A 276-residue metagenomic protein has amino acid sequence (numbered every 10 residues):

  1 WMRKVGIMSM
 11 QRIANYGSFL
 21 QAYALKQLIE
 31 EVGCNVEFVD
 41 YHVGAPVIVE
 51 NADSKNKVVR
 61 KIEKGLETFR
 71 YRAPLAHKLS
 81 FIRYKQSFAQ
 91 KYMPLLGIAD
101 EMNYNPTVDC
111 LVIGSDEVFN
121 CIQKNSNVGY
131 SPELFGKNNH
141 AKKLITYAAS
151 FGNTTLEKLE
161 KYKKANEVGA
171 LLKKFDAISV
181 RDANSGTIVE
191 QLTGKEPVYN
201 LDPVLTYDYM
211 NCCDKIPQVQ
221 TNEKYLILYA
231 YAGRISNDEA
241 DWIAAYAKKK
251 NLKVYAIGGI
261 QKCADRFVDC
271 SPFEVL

Functional and structural regions predicted by a protein language model:
W1-M2: Short, Lys/Arg-enriched N-terminal segments with co-localized hydrophobic residues within the first ~10-30 amino acids
V5-Y16, L20-A170, P217: Aromatic- and Gly/Pro-rich donor/ligand-binding loops that form nucleotide- or phosphate-bearing donor binding pockets
C34, G194, L252: Short phosphate-binding/catalytic loops that engage adenosine nucleotides
D109-E167, V198-F267: Active-site donor-nucleotide binding/catalytic segment of nucleotide-sugar enzymes
V118, N184-S185: Alpha-helix capping/helix-boundary segments
F175-D182: A short beta-strand/loop micro-motif in the catalytic core of glycosyltransferases that engages the nucleotide-sugar
G186-V204: Helix-loop-beta element that forms the nucleotide-linked donor phosphate-binding surface in glycosyltransferases
P272-L276: Short acidic alpha-helix that forms the nucleotide-activated donor recognition element in Leloir-type transferases
